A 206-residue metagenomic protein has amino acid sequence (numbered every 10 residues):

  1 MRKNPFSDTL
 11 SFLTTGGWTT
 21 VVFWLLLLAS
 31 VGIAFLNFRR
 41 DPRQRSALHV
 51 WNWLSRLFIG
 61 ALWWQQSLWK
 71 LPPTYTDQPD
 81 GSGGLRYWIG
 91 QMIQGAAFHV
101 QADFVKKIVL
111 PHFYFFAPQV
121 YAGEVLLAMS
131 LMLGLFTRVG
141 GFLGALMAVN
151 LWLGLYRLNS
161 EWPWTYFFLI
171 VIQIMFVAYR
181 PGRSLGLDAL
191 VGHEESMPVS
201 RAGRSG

Functional and structural regions predicted by a protein language model:
M1-A97, D103-G123, L133-G206: Extended, low-polarity transmembrane helix blocks
L126-S130: Transmembrane-helix motifs of polytopic, lipid-linked glycan transferases
